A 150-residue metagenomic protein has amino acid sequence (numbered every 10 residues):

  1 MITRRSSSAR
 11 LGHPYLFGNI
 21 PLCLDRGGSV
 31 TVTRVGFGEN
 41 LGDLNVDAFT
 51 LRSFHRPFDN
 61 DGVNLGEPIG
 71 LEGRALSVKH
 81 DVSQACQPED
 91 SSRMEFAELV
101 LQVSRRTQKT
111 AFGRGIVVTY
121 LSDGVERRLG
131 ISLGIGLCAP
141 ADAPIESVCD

Functional and structural regions predicted by a protein language model:
M1-D150: Non-catalytic macromolecular-recognition regions in eukaryotic signaling proteins
